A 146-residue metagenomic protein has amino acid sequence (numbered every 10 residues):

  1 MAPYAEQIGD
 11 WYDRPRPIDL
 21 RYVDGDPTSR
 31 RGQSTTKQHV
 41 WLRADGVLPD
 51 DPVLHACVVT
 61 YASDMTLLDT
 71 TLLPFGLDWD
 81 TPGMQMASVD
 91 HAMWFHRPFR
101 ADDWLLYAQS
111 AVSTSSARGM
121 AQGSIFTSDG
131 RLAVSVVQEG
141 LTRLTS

Functional and structural regions predicted by a protein language model:
M1-S146: Terminal targeting signals and extreme-terminal segments of soluble enzymes
